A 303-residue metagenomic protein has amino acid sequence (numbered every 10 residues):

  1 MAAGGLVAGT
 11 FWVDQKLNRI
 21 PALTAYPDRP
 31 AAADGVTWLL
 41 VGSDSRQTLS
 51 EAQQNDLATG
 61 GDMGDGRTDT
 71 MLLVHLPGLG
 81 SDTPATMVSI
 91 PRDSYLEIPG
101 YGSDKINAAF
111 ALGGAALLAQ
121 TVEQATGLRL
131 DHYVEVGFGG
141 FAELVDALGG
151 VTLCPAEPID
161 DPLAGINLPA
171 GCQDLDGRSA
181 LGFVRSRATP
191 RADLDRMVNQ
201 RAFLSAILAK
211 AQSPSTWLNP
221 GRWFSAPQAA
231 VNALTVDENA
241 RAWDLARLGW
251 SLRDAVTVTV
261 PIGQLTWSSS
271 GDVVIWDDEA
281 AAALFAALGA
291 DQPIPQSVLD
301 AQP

Functional and structural regions predicted by a protein language model:
A2-P303: Non-catalytic, solvent-exposed segments at the cell envelope interface
